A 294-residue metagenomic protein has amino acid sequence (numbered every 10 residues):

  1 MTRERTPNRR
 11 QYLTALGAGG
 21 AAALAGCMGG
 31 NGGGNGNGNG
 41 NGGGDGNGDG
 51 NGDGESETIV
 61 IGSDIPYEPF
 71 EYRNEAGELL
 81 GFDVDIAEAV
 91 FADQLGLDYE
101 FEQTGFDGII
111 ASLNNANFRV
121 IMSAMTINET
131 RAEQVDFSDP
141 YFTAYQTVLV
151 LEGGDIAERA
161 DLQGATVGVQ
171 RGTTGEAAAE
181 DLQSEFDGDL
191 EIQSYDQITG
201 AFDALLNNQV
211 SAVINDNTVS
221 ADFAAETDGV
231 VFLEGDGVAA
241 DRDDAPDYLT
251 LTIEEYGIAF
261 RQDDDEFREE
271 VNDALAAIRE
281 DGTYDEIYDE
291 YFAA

Functional and structural regions predicted by a protein language model:
M1-T104, G108-D161, A165-A294: Terminal disorder- and signal-encoded targeting elements
